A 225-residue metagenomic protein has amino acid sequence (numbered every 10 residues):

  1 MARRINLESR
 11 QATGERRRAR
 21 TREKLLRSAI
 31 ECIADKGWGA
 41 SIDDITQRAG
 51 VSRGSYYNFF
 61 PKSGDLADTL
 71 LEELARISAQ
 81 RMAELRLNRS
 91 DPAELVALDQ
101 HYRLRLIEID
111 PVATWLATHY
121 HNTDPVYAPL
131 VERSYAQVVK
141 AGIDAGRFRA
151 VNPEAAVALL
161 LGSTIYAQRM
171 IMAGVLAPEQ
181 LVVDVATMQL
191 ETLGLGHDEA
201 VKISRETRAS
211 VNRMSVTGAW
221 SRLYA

Functional and structural regions predicted by a protein language model:
M1-E8, Q137-K140, D144, A173-A225: C-terminal peripheral helix-coil segments that are non-catalytic and often amphipathic
N6-R18: Basic DNA-binding region of bZIP-type proteins
R17-A29, I45, L70-S78, Y135: Generic hydrophobic, amphipathic alpha-helix propensity
K24, S28, C32-D65, T69: Helix-turn-helix
W38-G39, F148, L176: Conserved hydrophobic residue
T69, Q80-W115, T123, L160 (+1 more regions): Hydrophobic alpha-helical connector segments
A79, H119-R169: Amphipathic alpha-helical packing segments from all-alpha helical-bundle domains
H101-P125, E132-Q137, V201-R208: Amphipathic alpha-helical segments used for helix-helix packing
